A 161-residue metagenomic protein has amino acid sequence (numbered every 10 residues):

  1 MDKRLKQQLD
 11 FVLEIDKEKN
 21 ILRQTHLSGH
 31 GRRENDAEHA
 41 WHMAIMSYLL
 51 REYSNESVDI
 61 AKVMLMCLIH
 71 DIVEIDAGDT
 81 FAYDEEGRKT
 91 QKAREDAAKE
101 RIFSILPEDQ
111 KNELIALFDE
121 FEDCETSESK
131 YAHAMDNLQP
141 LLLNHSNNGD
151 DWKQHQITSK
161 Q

Functional and structural regions predicted by a protein language model:
M1-Q161: Alpha-helical, largely C-terminal catalytic domains that coordinate divalent metal ions via clustered Asp/Glu/His
